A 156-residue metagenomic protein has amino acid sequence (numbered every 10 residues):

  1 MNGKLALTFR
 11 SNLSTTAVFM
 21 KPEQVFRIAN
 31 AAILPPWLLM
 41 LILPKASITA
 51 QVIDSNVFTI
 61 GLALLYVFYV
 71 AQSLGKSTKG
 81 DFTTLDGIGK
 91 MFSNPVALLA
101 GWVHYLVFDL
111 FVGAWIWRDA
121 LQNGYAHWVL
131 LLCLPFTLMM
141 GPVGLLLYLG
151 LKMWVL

Functional and structural regions predicted by a protein language model:
M1-F19: N-terminal amphipathic/basic-hydrophobic helices that include classical n-h-c signal peptides and signal-anchor
T16-L34: Hydrophobic transmembrane alpha-helical segments in integral membrane proteins
V25, A100-V107: Hydrophobic alpha-helical transmembrane segments of multi-pass membrane proteins
A29-I48: N-terminal signal-anchor/start-transfer transmembrane helix
P35, L110-W117: Alpha-helical transmembrane segments of polytopic integral membrane proteins, especially the permease/helical cores
I48-F68: Loop-to-helix transition at the N-terminal end of transmembrane alpha-helices
S73-N94, L110: Membrane-helix interface/capping segments
L131-L151: Hydrophobic, aromatic-rich membrane-embedded alpha-helical segments
